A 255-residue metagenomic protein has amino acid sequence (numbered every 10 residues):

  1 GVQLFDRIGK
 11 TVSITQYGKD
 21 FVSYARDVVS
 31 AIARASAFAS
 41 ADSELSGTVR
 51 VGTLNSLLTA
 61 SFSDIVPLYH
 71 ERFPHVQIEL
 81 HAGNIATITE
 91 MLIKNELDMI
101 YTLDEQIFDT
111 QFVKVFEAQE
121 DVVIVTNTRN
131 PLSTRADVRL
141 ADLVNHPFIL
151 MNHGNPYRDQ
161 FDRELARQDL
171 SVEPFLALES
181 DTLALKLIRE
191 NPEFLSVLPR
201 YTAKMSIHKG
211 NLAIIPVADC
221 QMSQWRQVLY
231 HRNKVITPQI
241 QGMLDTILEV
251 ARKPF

Functional and structural regions predicted by a protein language model:
G1-I14: A short LG(V/I)-centered, amphipathic sequence patch enriched for acidic residue(s) preceding the LG motif
L4, F21-S43: Alpha-helical linker/hinge and terminal dimerization helices associated with HTH transcriptional regulators
S46-F108, L178: Central regulatory/effector-binding core of bacterial HTH transcription factors
S61, A213-F255: A late-sequence structural motif
N84-T89, I93-L97, L103, Y157-I214: Hydrophobic hinge/microswitch elements
Q111-V122, T126-F148: Flexible hinge/capping segments at coil-to-helix
V113-V123, R200, H208-M222: Short beta-strand->loop
L132-S133, P147-Q168, I236-D245, A251-F255: Secondary-structure junction motif
